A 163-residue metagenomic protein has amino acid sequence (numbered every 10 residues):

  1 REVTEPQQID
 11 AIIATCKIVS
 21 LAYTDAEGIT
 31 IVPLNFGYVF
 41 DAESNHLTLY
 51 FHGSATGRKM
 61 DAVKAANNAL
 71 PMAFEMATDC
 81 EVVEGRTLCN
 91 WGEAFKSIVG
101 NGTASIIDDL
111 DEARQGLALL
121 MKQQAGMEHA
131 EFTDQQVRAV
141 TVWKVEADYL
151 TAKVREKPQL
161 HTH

Functional and structural regions predicted by a protein language model:
R1-S20: Short, basic/aromatic recognition patches
A11-A14, Y50, V63, V82-E84 (+2 more regions): N-acyltransferase acceptor-side catalytic subdomain
T15, G28-T30, N68, K96 (+1 more regions): Residue-level preference for beta-strand/loop junctions
C16-A55, F74: Short beta-strand segments
V32-L34, M72, G100, W143: Hydrophobic residues positioned within well-ordered beta-strands of beta-sheet architectures
F40, G57, A104-D108: A generic structural motif
L49-T56, K64-E84, E93-A104: Active-site-adjacent structural patch at catalytic or cofactor/ligand-binding sites
D79-H163: Charged, gly/pro-rich active-site loop segments
